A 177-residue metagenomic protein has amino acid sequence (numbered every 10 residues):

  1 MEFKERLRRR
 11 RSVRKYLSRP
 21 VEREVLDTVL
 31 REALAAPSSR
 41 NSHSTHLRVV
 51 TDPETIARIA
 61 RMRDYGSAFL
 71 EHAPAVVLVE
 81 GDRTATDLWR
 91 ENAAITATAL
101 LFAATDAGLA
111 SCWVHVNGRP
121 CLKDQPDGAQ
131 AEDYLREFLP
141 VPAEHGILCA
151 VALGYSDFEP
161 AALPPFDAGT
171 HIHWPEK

Functional and structural regions predicted by a protein language model:
M1-K177: Acidic, surface-exposed loops and disordered segments
